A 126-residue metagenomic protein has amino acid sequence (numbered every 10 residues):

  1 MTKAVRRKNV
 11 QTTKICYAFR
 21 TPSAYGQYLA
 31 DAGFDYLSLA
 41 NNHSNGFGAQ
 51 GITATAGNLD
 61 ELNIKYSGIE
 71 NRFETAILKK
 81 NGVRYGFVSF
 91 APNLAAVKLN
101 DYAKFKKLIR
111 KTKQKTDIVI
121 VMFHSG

Functional and structural regions predicted by a protein language model:
M1-G126: Acidic, metal/ion-coordinating pockets
